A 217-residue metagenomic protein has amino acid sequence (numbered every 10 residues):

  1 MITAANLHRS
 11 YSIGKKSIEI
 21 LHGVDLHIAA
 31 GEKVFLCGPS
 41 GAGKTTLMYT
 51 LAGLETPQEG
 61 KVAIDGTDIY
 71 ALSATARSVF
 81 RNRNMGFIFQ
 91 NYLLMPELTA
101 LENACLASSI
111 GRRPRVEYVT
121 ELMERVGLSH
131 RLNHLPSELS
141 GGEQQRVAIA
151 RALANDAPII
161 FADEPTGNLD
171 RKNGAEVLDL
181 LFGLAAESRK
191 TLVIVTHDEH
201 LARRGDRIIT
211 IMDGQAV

Functional and structural regions predicted by a protein language model:
K15-K16, I69-G86: ABC ATPase NBD coupling module
G60-D68: Conserved ABC transporter NBD signature motif
D68, R113-H130: Conserved ABC ATPase "signature" region
L98-L106: Short coil-to-helix segment of the ABC ATPase nucleotide-binding domain corresponding to the Q-loop/switch region
L135-Q145: Conserved ABC ATPase signature
A154-P158: A short, proline-enriched helix->beta-strand linker immediately N-terminal to the Walker B motif in ABC-type P-loop
I160-D163: Catalytic Walker B motif of ABC-type/P-loop ATPase nucleotide-binding domains
